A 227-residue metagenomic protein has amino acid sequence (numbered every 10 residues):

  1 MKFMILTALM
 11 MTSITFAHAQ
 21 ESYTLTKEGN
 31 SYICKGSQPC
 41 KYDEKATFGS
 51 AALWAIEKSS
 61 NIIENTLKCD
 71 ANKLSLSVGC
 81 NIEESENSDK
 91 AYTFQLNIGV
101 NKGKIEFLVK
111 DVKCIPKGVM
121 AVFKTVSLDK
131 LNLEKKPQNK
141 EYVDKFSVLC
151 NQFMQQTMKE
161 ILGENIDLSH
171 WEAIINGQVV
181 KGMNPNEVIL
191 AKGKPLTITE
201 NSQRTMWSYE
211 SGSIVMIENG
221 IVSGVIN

Functional and structural regions predicted by a protein language model:
F3, Y42-A46, M183: A generic structural signal for alpha-helix starts
F3-T15: Sec-dependent N-terminal signal peptides
M10, Q38-P39, V179: Short N-terminal micro-motifs specific to bacterial/archaeal maturation and metal-cluster initiation sites
M11, N30, K90, G99 (+2 more regions): A generic structural signal for short, solvent-exposed coil/turn residues that cap or connect secondary-structure
S13, A51, K102, K192-G193: Generic short alpha-helical hydrophobic face used as a protein-protein interaction/packing hotspot
H18-N165: Ser/Thr-rich, low-complexity intrinsically disordered terminal regions
I56, S85, I115, M158-N227: Residues within mature, well-folded domains
